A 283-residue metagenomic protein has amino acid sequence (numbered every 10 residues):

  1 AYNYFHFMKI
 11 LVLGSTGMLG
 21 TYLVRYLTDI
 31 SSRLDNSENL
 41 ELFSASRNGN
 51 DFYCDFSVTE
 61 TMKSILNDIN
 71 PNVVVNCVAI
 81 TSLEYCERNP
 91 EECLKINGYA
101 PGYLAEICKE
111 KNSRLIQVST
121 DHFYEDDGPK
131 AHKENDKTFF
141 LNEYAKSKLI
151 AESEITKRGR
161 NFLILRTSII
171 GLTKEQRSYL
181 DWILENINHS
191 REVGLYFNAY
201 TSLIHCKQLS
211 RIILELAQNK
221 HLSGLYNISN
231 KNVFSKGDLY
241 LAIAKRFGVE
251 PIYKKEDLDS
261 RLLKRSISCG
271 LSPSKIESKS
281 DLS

Functional and structural regions predicted by a protein language model:
I10-I30: N-terminal Rossmann NAD(P)H-binding glycine-rich loop of SDR-like oxidoreductase domains
L13, A45, C77-V78, L115-D121 (+1 more regions): SDR active-site strand-loop-helix element
R47-V58: Rossmann-fold cofactor-recognition segment
F56-I96: NAD(P)H-binding glycine-rich loop region in Rossmannoid oxidoreductase-like domains and their noncatalytic homologs
V74, R88-I116: NAD(P)-cofactor binding segment of oxidoreductase domains
K95, Y99-Y103, F123-L165, I169-L172: Catalytic helix-loop patch of NAD(P)-dependent Rossmann-fold dehydrogenases
S153-T201, C206-Q208: NAD(P)-dependent short-chain dehydrogenase/reductase
I212, L216-L262, I267-S268: Mid/C-terminal beta-alpha module of Rossmann-like enzyme folds, strongest in SDR-family dehydrogenases/epimerases
